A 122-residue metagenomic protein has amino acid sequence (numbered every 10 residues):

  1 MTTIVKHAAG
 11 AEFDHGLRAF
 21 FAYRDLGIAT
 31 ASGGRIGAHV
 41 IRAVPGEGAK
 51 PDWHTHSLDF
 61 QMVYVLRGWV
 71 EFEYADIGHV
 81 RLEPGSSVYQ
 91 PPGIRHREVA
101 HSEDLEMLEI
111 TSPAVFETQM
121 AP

Functional and structural regions predicted by a protein language model:
T2-A9, D14, R97-P122: Double-stranded beta-helix
D14-W53, D59: A short glycine-rich, His/Asp/Glu-containing loop-to-beta-strand
I28, A43, P84, P92 (+1 more regions): Active-site donor-binding loop signature of nucleotide-sugar glycosyltransferases
S32, E71, F116-E117: Flexible, glycine-rich phosphate/dinucleotide-binding loops and adjacent beta-alpha linkers at cofactor/substrate
V40-A43, T55-F72, I110-P113: Short, conserved beta-strand element in jelly-roll/cupin
L58, G78, I94-R95, E103-D104: A generic "binding-loop/recognition-motif" signal
E73-A75, V99: A generic structural motif
D76-G93: Short acidic-glycine-tyrosine-enriched beta hairpin
